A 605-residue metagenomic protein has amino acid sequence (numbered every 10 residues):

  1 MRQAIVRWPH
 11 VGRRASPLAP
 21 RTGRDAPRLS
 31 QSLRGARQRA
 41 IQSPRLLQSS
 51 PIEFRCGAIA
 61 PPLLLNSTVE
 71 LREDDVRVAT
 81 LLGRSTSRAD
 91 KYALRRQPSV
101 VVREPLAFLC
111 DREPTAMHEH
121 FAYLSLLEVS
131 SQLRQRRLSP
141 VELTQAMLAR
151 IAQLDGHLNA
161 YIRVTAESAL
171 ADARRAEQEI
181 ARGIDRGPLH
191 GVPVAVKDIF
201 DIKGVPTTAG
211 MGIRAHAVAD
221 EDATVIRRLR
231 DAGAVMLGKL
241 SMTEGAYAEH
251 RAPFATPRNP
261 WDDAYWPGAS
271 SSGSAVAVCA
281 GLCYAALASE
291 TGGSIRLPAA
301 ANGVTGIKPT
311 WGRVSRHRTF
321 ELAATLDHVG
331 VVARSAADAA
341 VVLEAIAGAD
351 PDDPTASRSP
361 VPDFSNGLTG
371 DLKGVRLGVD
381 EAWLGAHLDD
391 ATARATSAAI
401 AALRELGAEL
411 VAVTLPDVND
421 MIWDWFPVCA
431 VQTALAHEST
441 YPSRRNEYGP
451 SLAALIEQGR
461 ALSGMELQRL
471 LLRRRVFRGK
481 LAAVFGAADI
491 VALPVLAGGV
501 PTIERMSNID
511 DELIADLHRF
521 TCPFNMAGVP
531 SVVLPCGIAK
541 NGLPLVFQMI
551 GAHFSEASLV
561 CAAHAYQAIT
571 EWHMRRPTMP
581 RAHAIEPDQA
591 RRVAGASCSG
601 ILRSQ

Functional and structural regions predicted by a protein language model:
M1-Q3, P9-R28, L33-A36, A40 (+7 more regions): Intrinsic, low-complexity polybasic segments
S32, Q48-S49, S67: Residues at flexible loop/coil and secondary-structure boundary positions
A79, A89-L170, E405, E466 (+1 more regions): An N-terminal boundary/leader segment
V101, L127, Q153, D231 (+6 more regions): Structural helix-boundary/capping segments
L127, R137-Q145, I151-A215: N-terminal, positively charged, Ser/Thr/Ala/Gly-biased leader segments that form transit/presequence-like amphipathic
L127-S131, V418, H437-M526, A568 (+3 more regions): Serine-dependent amide/ester hydrolase catalytic core
L189-M211, N366, D371-E381, V428-A482 (+1 more regions): Short helix-loop capping/hinge segments that flank enzyme active sites or metal/cofactor-binding pockets
L189-V329, P354, A382, V431 (+2 more regions): Short glycine/serine-rich loop/turn segments
